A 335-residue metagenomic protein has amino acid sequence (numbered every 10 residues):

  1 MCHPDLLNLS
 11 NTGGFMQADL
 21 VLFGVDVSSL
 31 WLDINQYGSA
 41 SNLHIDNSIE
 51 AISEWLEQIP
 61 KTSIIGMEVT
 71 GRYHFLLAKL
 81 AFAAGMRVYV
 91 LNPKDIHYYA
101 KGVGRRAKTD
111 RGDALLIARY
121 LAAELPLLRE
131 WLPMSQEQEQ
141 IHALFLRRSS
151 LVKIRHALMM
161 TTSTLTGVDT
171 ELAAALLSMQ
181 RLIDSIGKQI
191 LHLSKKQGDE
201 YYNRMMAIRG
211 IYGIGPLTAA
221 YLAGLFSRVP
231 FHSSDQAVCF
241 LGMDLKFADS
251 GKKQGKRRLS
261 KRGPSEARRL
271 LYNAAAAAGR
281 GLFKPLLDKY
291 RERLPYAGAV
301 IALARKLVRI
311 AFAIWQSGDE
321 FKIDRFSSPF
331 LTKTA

Functional and structural regions predicted by a protein language model:
M1-A335: A detector of single, family-specific signature residues that are central to catalytic or substrate-handling motifs
